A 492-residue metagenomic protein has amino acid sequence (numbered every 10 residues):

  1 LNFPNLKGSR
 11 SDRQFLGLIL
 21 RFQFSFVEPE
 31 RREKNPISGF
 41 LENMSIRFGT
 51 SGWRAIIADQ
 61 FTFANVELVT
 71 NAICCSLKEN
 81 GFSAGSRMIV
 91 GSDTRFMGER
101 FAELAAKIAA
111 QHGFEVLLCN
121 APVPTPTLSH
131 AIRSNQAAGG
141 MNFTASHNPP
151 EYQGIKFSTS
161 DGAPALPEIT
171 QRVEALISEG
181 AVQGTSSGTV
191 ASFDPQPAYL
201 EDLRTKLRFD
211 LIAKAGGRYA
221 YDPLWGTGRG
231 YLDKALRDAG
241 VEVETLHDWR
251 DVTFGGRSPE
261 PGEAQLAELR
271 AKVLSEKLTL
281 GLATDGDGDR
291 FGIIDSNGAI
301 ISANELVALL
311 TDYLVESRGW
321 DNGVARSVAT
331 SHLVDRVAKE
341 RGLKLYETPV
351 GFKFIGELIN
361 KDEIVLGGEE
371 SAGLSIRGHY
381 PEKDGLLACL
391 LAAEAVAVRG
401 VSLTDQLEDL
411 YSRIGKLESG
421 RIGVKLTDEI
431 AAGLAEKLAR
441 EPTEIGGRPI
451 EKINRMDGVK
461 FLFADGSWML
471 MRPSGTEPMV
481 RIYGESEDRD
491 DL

Functional and structural regions predicted by a protein language model:
L1-L6, L16, L20-Q23, P36-L41: Short hydrophobic targeting helices and cationic amphipathic motifs that mediate membrane/organellar targeting
F15, F24, P29-R31: Cationic, low-complexity basic patches in intrinsically disordered or flexible, solvent-exposed regions
F40-H112, A138, T189-Y219: An N-terminal, well-structured beta->alpha segment
S51, V90, L128, M141 (+10 more regions): Buried hydrophobic positions in well-ordered alpha/beta secondary-structure cores of metabolic enzymes
I56, Q153-E276: Gly/Ser/Thr-enriched, mixed-charge loops and adjacent short helices that form phosphate/oxyanion-binding elements
C75, R87-Q153, K234-I294: N-terminal small/polar loop signature for handling phosphorylated ligands or for N-terminal nucleophile
P150-E151, S160-L166, A175, A271-R341: Replace "Mg2+/Mn2+-dependent" with "divalent metal-dependent
L274, T279-L280, W320-L492: Phosphate-binding and adjacent anionic-ligand microenvironments
